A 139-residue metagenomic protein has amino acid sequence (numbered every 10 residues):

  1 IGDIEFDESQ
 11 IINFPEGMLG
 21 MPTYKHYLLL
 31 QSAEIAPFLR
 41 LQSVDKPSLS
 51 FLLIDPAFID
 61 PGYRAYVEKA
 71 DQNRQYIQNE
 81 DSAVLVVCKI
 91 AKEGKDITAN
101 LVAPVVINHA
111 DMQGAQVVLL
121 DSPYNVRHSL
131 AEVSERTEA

Functional and structural regions predicted by a protein language model:
I1-P61, E80-A139: Long, compositionally biased stretches
Y63-A70: Short beta-strand-centered segments at strand-helix junctions
Y66, Q78-E80: Glycine-rich, N-terminal phosphate-binding loop and its surrounding beta-alpha-beta segment
N73-I77: Short, solvent-exposed interaction modules
